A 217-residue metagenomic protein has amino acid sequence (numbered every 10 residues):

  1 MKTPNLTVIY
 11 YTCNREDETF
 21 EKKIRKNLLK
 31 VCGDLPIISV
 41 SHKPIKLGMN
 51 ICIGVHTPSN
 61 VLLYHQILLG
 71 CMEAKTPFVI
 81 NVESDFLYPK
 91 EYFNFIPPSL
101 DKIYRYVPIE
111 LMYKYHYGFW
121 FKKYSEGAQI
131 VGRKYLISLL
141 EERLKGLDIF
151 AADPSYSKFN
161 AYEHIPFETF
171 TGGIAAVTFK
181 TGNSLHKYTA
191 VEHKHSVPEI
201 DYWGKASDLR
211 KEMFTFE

Functional and structural regions predicted by a protein language model:
M1-K23: N-proximal low-complexity "stem/linker" segments adjacent to membrane-targeting elements
C13, I37-S39: Membrane-topology and secretion signals of cell-surface/extracellular proteins
E16-K22, I53-V61, F121: Short, flexible/disordered intra-domain loops and linkers
K22-L35: Short, acidic, metal-binding catalytic loop of nucleotide-sugar glycosyltransferases
S39-K75, Y92-N94: Active-site-proximal specificity loops/subdomain of glycosyltransferases
V79: Short aromatic/hydrophobic "clamp" motif used to bind/position activated sugar donors
E83-L87: The conserved acidic donor/metal-binding loop of glycosyltransferases
F93-V197, D201-L209, M213-F216: Conserved catalytic core of nucleotide-sugar-dependent glycosyltransferases
